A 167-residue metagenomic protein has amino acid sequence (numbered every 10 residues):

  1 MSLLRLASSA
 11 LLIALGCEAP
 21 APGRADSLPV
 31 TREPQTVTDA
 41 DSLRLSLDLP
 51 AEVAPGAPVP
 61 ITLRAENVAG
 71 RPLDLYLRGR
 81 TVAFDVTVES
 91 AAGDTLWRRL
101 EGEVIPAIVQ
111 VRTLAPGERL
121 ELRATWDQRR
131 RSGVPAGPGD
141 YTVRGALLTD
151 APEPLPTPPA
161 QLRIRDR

Functional and structural regions predicted by a protein language model:
M1-L15: Sec-dependent bacterial lipoprotein signal peptides
C17-A21: Bacterial signal peptide processing site
Q35-G56: N-terminal edge beta-strand
T38-L43, E66-W126, R130-R131, D140-L147: Contiguous segments within soluble domain cores/interaction surfaces
D48, T62-E66: Short edge beta-strand/loop segments characteristic of extracellular beta-sandwich folds
A57-I61: Structural beta-strand segments of beta-rich domains
R130-R167: Terminal connector regions
